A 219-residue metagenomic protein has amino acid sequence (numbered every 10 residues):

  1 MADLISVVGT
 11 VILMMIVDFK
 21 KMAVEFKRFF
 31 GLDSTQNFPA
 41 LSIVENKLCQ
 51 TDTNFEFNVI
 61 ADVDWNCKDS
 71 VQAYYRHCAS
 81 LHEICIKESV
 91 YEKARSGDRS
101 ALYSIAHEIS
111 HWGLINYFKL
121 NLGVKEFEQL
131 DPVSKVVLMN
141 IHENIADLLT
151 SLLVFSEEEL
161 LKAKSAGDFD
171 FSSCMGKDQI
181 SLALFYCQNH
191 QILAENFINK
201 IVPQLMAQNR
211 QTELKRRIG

Functional and structural regions predicted by a protein language model:
M1-G219: Active-site hotspot residues in diverse enzymes, especially metal/ion-binding acidic/histidine motifs
